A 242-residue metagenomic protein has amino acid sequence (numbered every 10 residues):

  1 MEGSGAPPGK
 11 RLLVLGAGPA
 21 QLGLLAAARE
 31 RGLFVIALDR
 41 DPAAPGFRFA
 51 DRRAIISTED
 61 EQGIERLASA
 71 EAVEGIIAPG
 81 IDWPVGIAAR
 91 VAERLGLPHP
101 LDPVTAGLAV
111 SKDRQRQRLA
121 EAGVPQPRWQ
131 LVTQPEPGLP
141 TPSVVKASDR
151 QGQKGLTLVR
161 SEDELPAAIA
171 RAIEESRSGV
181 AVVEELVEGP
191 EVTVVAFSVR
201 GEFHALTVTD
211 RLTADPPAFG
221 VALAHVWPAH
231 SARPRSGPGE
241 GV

Functional and structural regions predicted by a protein language model:
M1-T105: ATP-binding N-terminal substructure of ATP-dependent carboxylate-amine bond-forming enzymes
G9, G32, P140-P142, S178-V180: A general structural motif
L13-V14, G75-A78, R128, L158 (+1 more regions): Short catalytic-loop micro-motif centered on adjacent basic/acidic residues
G46-F49, Q62-R66, L108-R114, G155 (+1 more regions): Short, charged, surface-exposed secondary-structure boundary motifs
L67-V73, G138-L139, E175-R177: Glycine-rich phosphate-binding loop signature in dinucleotide/nucleotide-binding domains
E93-T157, E162: A conserved helix-loop-beta module that forms one wall/lid of the active-site cleft in ATP-utilizing catalytic domains
L156-V242: Internal nucleotide-binding/catalytic subdomain
